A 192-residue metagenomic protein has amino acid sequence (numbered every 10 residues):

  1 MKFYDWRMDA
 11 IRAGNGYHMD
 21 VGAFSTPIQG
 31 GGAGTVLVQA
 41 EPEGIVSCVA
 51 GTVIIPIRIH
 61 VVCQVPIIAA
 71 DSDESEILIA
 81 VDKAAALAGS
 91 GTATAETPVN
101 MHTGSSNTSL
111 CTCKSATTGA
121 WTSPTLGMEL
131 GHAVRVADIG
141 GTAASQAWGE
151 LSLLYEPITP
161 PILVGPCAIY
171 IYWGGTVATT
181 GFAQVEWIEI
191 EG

Functional and structural regions predicted by a protein language model:
D5-P42, C48-I55, V62-P98, I158-A168 (+1 more regions): C-terminal interaction-tip segments
H102-P160: Extended, solvent-exposed segments with strong compositional bias
